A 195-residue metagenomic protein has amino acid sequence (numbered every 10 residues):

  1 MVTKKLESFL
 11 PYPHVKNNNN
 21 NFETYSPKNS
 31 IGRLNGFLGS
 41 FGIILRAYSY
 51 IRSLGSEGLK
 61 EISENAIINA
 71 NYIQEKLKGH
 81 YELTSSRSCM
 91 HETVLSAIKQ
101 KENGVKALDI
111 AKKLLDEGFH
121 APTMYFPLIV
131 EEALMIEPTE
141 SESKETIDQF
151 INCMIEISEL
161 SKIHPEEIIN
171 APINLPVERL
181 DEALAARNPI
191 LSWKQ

Functional and structural regions predicted by a protein language model:
M1-K101: Active-site C-terminal subdomain of aminotransferase-like
L45-S49, N71, E75, H91 (+5 more regions): Feature representing long, continuous alpha-helical segments
L59, S85, P122, K162-E166: Residue-level signal for secondary-structure boundary elements
L77, L114, S158-S161: Hydrophobic, Leu/Ile/Phe/Ala-enriched alpha-helical segments that form helix-helix packing faces
E82-E117, L128, E132-D148: Conserved PLP-binding catalytic core of the aspartate aminotransferase-like
L128-Q195: PLP-dependent enzyme catalytic core of the Aspartate aminotransferase-like
